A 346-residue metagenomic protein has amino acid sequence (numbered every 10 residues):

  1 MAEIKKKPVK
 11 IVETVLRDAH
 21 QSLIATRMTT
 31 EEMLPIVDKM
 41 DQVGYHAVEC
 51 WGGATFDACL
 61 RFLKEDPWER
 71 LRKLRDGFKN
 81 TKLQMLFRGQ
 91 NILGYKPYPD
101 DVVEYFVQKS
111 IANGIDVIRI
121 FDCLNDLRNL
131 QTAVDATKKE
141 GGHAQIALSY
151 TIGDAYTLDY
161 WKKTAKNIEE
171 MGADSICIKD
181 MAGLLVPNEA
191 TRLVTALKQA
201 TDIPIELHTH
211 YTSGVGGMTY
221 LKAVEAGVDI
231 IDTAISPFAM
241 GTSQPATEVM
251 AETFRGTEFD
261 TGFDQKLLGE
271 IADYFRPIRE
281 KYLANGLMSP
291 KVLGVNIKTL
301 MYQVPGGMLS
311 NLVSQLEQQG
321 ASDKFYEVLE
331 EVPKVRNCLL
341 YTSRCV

Functional and structural regions predicted by a protein language model:
E3-T26, N80-Y95, K139-I152, L197: N-terminal small/glycine-rich loop or linker at the start of catalytic domains across soluble metabolic enzymes
I11-T14, V48-C50, L83-F87, I118 (+4 more regions): Hydrophobic faces of well-ordered beta-strands that scaffold small-molecule active sites in alpha/beta enzyme cores
A19, I120, I176, G227: Conserved, mostly hydrophobic/aromatic
T55-T132, S149-K162: Active-site beta->alpha loop and helix N-cap motifs at the rims of alpha/beta catalytic domains
R61-M85, A133-I146, T191-L207, T253-D260: Alpha-helix-loop-beta-strand connector modules within alpha/beta enzyme cores
L63-W68, C123-E140, A155-L158, G183-L197 (+1 more regions): Active-site-adjacent beta->alpha loops and helix N-cap segments on the catalytic face of soluble alpha/beta enzymes
K163, V215-A226: Catalytic cores of alpha/beta
Y341-V346: Conserved small/polar residues in nucleotide/adenosyl-binding loops
